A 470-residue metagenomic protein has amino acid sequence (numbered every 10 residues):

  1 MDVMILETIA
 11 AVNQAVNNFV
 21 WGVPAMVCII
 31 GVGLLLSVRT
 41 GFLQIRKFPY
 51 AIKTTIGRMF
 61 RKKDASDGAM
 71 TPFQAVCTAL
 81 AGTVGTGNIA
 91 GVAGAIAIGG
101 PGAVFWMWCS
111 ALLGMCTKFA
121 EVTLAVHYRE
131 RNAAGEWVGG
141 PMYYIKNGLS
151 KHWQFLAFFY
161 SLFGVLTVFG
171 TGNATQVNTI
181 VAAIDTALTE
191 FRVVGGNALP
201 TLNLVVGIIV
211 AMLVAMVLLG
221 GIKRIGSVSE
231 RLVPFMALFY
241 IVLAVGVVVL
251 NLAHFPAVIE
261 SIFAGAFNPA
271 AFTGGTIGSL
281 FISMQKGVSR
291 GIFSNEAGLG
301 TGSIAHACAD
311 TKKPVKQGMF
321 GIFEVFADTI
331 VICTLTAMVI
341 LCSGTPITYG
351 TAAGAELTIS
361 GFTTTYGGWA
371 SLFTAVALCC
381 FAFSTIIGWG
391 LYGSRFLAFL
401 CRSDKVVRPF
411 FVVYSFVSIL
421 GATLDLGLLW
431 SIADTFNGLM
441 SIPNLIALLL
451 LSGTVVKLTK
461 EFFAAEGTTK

Functional and structural regions predicted by a protein language model:
M1-T86, I96-A103, G114, S415 (+2 more regions): N-terminal alpha-helical transmembrane segments of multi-pass membrane transport and channel/translocase proteins
T8-I9, R39-Q44, G87-V92, G170-I180 (+6 more regions): Transmembrane helix-loop junctions in multi-pass membrane proteins
C28-L35, R39-I52, V177-I184, L202-F263 (+3 more regions): Membrane-interface loop-to-helix entry segments
L36-S37, S110-G135, M142, K146-N178 (+3 more regions): Helix-loop-helix module between adjacent transmembrane segments
F42-M70, G94-V104, W108, C116-K151 (+4 more regions): Flexible loop linkers connecting adjacent transmembrane helices in multi-pass alpha-helical membrane transporters
K62-A69, G100-C109, N147-F159, R192-T201 (+2 more regions): Membrane-interface alpha-helices at helix entry/exit sites of multi-pass transporters
K63-I98, L124-G148, F159-V165, I277-F326: Alpha-helical membrane segments and immediately flanking helix-loop junctions that form or couple to the substrate/ion
E121-R129, A133, V245-S261, P269-G275 (+3 more regions): Extracellular/periplasmic helix-exit of transmembrane alpha-helices
